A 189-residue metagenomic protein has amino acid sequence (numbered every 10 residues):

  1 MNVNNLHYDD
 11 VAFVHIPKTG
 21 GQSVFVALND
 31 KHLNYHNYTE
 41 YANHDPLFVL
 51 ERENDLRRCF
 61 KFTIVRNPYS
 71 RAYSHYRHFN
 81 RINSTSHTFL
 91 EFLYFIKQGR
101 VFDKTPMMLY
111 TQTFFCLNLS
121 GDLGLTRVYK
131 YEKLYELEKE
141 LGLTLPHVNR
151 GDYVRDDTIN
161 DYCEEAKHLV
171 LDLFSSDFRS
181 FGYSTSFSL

Functional and structural regions predicted by a protein language model:
M1-L189: Membrane-interface amphipathic segments in extracytoplasmic regions
